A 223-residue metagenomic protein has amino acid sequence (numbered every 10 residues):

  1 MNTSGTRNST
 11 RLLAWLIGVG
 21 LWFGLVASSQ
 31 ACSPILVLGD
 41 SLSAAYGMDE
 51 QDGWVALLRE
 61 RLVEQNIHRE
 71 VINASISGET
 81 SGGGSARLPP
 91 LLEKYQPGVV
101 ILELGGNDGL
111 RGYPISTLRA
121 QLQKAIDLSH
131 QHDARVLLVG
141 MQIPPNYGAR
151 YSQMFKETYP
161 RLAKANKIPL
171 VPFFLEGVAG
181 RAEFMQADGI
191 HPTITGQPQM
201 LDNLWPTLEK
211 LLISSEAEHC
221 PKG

Functional and structural regions predicted by a protein language model:
N2-L16: Bacterial N-terminal signal peptides that target proteins for export
A14-V26: Bacterial N-terminal signal peptides
F23, I35-V37, I76, Q121 (+1 more regions): Residues at the start of alpha-helices and the adjacent loop-to-helix junctions
A27-S28, E216: Secretory pathway export signals and precursors
S29-S77, R87-Q96: Serine-esterase "nucleophile elbow" of acetyl-processing enzymes
L57-E60, I67, G83-G223: Alpha-helical cap/lid subdomain in secreted, periplasmic, or secretory-pathway luminal O-acyl-processing enzymes
G78-G82: Acidic-and-aromatic substrate-binding clefts and catalytic sites of carbohydrate-active enzymes
